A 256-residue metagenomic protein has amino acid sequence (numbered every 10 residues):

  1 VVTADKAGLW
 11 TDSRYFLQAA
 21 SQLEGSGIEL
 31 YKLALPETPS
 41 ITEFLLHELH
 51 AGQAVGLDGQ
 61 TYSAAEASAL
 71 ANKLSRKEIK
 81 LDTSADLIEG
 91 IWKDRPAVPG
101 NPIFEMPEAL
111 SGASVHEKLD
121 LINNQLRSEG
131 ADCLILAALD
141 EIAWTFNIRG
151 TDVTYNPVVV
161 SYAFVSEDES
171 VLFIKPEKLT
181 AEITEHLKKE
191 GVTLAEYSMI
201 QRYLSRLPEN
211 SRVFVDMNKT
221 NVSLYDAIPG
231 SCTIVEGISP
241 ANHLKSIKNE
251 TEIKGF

Functional and structural regions predicted by a protein language model:
V1-G255: A composition/biophysics-driven feature that prefers long, compositionally simple stretches
